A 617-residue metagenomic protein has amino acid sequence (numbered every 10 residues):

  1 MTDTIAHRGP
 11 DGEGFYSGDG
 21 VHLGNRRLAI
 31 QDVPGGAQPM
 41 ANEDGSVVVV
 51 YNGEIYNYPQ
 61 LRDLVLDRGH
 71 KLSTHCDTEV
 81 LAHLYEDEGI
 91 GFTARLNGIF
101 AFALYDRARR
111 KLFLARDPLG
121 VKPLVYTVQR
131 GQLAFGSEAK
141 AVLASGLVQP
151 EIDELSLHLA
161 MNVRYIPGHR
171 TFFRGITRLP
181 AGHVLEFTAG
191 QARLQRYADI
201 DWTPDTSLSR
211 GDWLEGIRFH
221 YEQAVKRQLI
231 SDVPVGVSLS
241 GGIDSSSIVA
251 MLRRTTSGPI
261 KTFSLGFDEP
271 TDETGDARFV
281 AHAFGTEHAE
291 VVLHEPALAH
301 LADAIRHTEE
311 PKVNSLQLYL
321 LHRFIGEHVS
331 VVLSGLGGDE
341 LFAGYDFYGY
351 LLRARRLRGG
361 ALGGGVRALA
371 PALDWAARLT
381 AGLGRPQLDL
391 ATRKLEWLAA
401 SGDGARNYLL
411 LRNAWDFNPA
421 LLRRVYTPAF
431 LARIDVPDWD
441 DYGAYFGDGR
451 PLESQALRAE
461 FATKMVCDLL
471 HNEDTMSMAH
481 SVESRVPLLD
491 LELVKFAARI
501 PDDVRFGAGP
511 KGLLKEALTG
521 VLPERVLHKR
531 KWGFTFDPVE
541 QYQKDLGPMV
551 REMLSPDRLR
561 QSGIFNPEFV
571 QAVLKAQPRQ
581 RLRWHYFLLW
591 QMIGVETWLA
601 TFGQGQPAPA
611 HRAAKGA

Functional and structural regions predicted by a protein language model:
M1-P311, L318, H322, E516 (+7 more regions): Cysteine-centered catalytic environments shared across enzyme families
G18-G20, A144, G175-P180, Q191 (+4 more regions): Adenosyl-5′-phosphate
L23, Q132-G136, Y350-G360, I500-G512: Compositionally biased, low-complexity linear motifs
L64, S145, L341-G344, F496: Residues that scaffold the ATP/ADP-binding catalytic core of kinase and kinase-like folds
P118, L320-L383, A414, K464 (+2 more regions): Active-site adenylate/phosphate-handling loop in enzymes that bind or generate adenylated species
D212, G216, H220, I243 (+19 more regions): Generic recognition of stable, solvent-exposed alpha-helical segments in well-folded globular domains
D268-E269, K312, G360-G363, P386: Alpha-helix capping and helix-loop boundary segments enriched in small/acidic/polar residues
I305-T308, D346-R353, P609-A610: Short secondary-structure boundary/capping segments
